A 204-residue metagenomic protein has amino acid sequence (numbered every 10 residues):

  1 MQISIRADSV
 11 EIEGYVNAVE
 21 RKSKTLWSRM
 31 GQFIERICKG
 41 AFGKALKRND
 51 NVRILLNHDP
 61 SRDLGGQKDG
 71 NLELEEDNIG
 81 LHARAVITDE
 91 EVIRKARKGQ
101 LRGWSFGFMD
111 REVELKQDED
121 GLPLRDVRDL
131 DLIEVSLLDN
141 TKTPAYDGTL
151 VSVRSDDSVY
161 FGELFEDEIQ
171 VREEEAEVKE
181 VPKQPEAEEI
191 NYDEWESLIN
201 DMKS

Functional and structural regions predicted by a protein language model:
M1-D50, S152, G162-I190: Polar/acidic, low-complexity leader/linker segments enriched in S/T/G and N/D
I3-E13, N71-R172: Residue microenvironments linked to proteolytic maturation and disulfide-stabilized extracellular modules
N17-R21, N57-D59, M109-R111: Short, flexible beta-strand-to-coil junctions
S23-T25, L64-G65, A145-G148: Short helix/loop capping segments that flank catalytic or ligand/cofactor-binding pockets
A45, G65, R94-K98: Short histidine-centered beta-strand/loop micro-motifs that create catalytic or ligand/metal-coordination sites
D50-R62, W104: Short conserved beta-strand and strand-loop elements enriched in small hydrophobics with frequent Asp/Gly
I54-L56, L64-D69, E76: Low-complexity, Ser/Thr/Pro-rich intrinsically disordered segments found in N-terminal tails, propeptides, targeting
N191-S204: Short acidic DE-rich linear segments
